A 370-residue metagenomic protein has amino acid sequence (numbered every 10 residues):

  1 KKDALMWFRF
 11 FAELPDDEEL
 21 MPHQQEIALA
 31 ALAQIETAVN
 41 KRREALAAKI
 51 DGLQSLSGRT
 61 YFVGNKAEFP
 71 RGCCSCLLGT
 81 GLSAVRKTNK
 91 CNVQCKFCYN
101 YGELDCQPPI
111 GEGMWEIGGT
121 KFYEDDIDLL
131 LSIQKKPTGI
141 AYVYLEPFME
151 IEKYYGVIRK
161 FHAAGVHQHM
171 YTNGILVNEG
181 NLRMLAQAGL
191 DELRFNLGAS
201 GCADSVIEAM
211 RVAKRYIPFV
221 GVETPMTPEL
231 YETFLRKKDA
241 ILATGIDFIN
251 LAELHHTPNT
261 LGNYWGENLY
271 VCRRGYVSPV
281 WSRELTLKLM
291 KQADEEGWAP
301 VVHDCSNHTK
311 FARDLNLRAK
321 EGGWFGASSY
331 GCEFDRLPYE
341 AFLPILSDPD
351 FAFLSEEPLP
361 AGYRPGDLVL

Functional and structural regions predicted by a protein language model:
K1-K2, F8-F10, V301-L370: Accessory C-terminal segments flanking Radical SAM cores
L5-V85, G102-E112: N-terminal [4Fe-4S]-dependent radical SAM core
F69-L82, R86, K90, K96 (+2 more regions): Conserved alpha-helical substructure of the radical SAM core
Y99, Y155-G165, A186, A209-R215 (+1 more regions): Surface-exposed amphipathic alpha-helices with a cationic face
E103-K121, I133-E150, A164-V177, A188-S205 (+2 more regions): Core AdoMet radical
L131-I133, R183-G189, L242: Non-catalytic positions within long, well-ordered alpha-helices that form the structural scaffold/packing of enzyme
I151-V157, N178-L185, S205-A209, F234-K237 (+1 more regions): Distinct, well-ordered alpha-helical segments
I207-R313, A327-P338: Conserved C-terminal portion of the radical SAM core fold that forms the substrate/S-adenosylmethionine-binding
